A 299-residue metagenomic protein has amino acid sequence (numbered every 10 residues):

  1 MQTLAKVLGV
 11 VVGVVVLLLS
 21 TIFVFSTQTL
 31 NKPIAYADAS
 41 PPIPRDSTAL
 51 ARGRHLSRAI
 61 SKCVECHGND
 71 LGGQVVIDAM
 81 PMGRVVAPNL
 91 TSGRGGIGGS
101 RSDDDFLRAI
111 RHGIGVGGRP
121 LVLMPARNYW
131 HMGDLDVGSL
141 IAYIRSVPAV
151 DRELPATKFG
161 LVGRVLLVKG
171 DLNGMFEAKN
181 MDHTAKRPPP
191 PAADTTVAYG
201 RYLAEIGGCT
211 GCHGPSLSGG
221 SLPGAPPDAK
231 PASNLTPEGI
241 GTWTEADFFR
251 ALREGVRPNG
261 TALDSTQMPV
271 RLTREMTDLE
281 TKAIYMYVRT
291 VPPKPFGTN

Functional and structural regions predicted by a protein language model:
M1-A35: N-terminal type II signal-anchor transmembrane helix that functions as the membrane-insertion/stop-transfer segment
G9, G13-F23, M132-V197, Y287: Extended surface/linker regions that mediate inter-domain or inter-protein docking in multi-component redox
F23, S102-G115, N128-R152, A246-R257 (+1 more regions): C-terminal capping alpha-helices of c-type cytochrome domains
P33-A59, N173-E205: Electrostatic cytochrome c docking/interface patches
L50, I60, H112, G118 (+8 more regions): Interaction-mediating elements
G53, I60-N69, L140, G200 (+4 more regions): The canonical Cys-X-X-Cys-His
C66-G72, R111-H112, P125, R145-S146 (+2 more regions): Detector for the c-type heme attachment site
D70-D103, P120-G133, F159-L172, G214-F249 (+1 more regions): Gly/Gly-Pro-rich "capping" loops immediately C-terminal to redox-active cysteine motifs in periplasmic/lumenal
